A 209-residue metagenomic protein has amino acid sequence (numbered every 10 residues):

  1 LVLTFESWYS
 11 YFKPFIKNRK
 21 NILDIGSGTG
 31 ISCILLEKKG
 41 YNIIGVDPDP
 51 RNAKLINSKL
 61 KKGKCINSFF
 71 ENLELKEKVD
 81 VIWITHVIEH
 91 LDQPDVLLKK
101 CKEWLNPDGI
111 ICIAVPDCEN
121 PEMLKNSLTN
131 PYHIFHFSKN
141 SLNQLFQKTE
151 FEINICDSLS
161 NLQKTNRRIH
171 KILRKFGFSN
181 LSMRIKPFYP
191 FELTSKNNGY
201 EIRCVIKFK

Functional and structural regions predicted by a protein language model:
L1: Active-site hotspot residues in diverse enzymes, especially metal/ion-binding acidic/histidine motifs
F5-L124, F135-F146, E201-F208: Conserved SAM-binding loop
I16, L128, K196-N198: Short, flexible hinge/linker loops that cap or flank conserved catalytic cores
L75, I155-K209: A C-terminal cap/extension of S-adenosyl-L-methionine-dependent methyltransferases that defines the acceptor-substrate
L91, I113, L128, R184-P187: Compositionally biased, intrinsically disordered/low-complexity regions enriched for serine, proline and threonine
E122-P131, K171-F176: Short glycine/proline- and charge-enriched loop/turn segments that cap or connect secondary-structure elements
L142-D157: A SAM-dependent methyltransferase catalytic signature shared across enzymes that methylate proteins
